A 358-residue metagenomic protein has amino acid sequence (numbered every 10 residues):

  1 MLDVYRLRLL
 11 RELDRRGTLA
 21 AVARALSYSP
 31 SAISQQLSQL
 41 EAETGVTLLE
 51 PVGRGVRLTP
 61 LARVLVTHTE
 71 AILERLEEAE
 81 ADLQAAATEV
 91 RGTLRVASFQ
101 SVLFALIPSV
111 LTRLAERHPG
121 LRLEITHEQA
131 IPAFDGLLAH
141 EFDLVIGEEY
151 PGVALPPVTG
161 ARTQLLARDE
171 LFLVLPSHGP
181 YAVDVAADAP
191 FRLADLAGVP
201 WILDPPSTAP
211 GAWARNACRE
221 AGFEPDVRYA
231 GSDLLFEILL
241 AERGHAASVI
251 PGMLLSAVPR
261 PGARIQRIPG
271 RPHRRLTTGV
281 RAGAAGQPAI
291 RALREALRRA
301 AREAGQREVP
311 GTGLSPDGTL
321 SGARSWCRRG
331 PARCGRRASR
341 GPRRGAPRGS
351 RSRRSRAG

Functional and structural regions predicted by a protein language model:
M1-P30, Q36, L65: N-terminal short secondary-structure element
L19, E41-R63: A short LG(V/I)-centered, amphipathic sequence patch enriched for acidic residue(s) preceding the LG motif
R91-A154, G231, R348-R351, R356: Central regulatory/effector-binding core of bacterial HTH transcription factors
L106, V174, A263-V309: A late-sequence structural motif
E128-V199, L254-V258: Acidic, Gly/Pro-rich loop/turn segments at junctions of secondary structure
Q129-F134, L138-F142, E148, P206-R264 (+1 more regions): Hydrophobic hinge/microswitch elements
E148, A182-L193, A197-A221, G286-E295 (+1 more regions): Secondary-structure junction motif
L155-Q164, D169, L235-A285: Beta-alpha-beta core module
